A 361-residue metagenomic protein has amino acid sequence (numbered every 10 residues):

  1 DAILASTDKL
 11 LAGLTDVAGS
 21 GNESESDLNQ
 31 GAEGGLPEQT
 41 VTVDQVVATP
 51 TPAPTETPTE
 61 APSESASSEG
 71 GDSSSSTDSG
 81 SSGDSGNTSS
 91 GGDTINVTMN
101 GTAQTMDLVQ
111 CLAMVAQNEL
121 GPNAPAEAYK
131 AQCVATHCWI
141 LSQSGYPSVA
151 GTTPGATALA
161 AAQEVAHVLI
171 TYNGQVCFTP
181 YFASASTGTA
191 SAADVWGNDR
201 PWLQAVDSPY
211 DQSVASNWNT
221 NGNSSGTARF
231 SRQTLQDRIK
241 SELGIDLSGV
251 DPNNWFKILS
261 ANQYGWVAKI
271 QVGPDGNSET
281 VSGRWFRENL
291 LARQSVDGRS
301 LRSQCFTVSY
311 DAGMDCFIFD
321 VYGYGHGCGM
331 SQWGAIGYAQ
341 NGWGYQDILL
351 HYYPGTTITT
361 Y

Functional and structural regions predicted by a protein language model:
D1-Y361: Conserved, single-site charged/polar hotspot
